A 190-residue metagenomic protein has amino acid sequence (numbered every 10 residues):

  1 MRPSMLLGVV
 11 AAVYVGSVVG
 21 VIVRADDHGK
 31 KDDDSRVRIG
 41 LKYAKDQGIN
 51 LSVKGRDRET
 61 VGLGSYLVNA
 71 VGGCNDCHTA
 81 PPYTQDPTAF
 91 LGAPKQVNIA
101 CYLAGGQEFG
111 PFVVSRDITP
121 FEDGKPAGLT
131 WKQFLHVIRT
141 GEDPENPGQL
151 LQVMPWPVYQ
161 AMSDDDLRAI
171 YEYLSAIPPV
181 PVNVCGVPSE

Functional and structural regions predicted by a protein language model:
M1-I49: N-terminal export/targeting leaders of redox proteins
Y14, G29-R38, K45-D46, E145 (+3 more regions): Ligand-binding pocket scaffold of soluble enzyme catalytic domains
H28, A93-Q133, P157-L167: Electron-transfer interface patches adjacent to heme c in soluble/periplasmic c-type cytochromes and di-/multiheme
R38-N69: Electrostatic cytochrome c docking/interface patches
D57-P82, T88-Y102: Sequence/structural segment immediately N-terminal to covalent heme-attachment motifs in c-type and related
N69-G72, V113-S115, Q149-L151: Extracytoplasmic
C74-T79, N146-L151, P181-P188: Surface-exposed patches in mature extracellular/periplasmic domains of secreted proteins
G128-P144, W156-V184: C-terminal capping alpha-helices of c-type cytochrome domains
